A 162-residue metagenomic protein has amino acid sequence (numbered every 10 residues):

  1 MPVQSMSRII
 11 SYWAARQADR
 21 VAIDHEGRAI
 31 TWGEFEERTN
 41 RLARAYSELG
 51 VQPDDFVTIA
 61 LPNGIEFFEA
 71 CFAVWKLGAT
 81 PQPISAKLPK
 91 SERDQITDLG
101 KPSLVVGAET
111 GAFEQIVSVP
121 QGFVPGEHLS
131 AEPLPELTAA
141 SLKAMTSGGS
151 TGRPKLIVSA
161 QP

Functional and structural regions predicted by a protein language model:
M1-Q4, G111, V119-L142, P154-V158: Flexible, low-complexity linker/hinge segments
P2, S11, D19-G50, D55-G64 (+1 more regions): Conserved AMP-binding/adenylate-forming core of the ANL superfamily
T31-G33, A139-P162: Conserved AMP-binding A3 loop
T39, A43, P81, Q161: Short amphipathic alpha-helical/adjacent loop interface patches that line ligand and macromolecule-binding sites
V57, V74, T146-S150: Conserved S/T- and glycine-rich ATP-binding loop of Class I adenylate-forming
P62-F72: Cytochrome P450 catalytic-core helices
F72-L77, L99: Short hydrophobic alpha-helices that are characteristic scaffold elements of the AMP-binding
Q82, A86-E114, P125-G126: Conserved ATP-dependent adenylate/AMP-binding module captured primarily in the ANL superfamily
